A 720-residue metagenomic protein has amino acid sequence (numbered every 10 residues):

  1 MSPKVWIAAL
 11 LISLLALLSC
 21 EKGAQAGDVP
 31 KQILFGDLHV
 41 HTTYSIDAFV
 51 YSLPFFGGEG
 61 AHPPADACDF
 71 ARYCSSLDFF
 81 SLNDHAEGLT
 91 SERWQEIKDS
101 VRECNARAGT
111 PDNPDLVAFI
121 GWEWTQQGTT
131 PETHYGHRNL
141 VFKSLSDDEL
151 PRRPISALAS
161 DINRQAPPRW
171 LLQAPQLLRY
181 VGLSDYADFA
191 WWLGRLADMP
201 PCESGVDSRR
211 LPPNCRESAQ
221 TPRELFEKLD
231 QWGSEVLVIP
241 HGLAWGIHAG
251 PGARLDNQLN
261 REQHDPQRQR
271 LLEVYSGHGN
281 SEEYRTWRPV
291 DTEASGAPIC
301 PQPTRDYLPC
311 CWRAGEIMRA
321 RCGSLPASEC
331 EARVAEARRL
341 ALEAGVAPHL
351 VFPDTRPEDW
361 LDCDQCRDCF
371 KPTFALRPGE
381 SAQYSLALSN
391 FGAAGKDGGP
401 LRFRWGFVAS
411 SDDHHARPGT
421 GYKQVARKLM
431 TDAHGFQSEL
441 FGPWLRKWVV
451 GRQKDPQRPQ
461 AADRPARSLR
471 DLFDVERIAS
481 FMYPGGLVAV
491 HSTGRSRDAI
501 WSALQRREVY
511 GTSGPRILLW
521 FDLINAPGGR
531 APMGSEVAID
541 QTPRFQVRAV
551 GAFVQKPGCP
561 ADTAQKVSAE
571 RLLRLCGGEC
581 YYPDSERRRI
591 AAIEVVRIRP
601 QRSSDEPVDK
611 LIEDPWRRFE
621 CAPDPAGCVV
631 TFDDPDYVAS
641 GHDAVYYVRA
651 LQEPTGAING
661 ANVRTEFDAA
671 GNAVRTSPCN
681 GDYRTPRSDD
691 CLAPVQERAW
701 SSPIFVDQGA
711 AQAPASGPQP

Functional and structural regions predicted by a protein language model:
M1-P3: N-terminal secretory signal peptides that target proteins for export/translocation
A8-L18: Bacterial N-terminal signal peptides
E21-P54, D69, S81-W94, K98-D99 (+1 more regions): C-terminal functional module detector
P30-P54, G58-W122, T130-E132, H137 (+1 more regions): N-terminal catalytic cores of secreted or lumenal carbohydrate-active enzymes
A65, D69-F70, S76, R153 (+3 more regions): Short, intrinsically disordered, low-complexity segments enriched in Ser/Thr and Pro
K98-A244, R270-E273, G277: Extended substrate/RNA-proximal surfaces in nucleic-acid metabolism proteins
